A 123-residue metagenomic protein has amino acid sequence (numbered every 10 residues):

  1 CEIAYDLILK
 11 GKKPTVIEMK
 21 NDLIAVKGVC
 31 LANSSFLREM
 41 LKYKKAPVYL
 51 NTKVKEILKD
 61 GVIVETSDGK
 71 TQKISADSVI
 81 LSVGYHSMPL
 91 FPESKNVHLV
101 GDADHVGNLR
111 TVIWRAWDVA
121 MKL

Functional and structural regions predicted by a protein language model:
C1-D6, L23-N33, H98-L123: A conserved FAD-binding loop/helix module that cradles the flavin
I8-L90: A Rossmann-like FAD-binding core segment of flavoenzymes
P14, V97-H98: Hydrophobic anchor at the start of a short beta-strand that flanks the dinucleotide cofactor-binding loop
A76, Y85-H86, P92-E93, R110 (+1 more regions): Ferredoxin-type iron-sulfur electron-transfer modules and their immediate structural context
